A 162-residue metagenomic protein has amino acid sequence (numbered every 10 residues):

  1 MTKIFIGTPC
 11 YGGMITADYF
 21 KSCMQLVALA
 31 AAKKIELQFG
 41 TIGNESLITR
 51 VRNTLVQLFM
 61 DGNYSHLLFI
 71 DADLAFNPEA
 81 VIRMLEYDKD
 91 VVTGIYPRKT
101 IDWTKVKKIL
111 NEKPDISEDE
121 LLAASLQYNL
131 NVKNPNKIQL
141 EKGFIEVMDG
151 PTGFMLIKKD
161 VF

Functional and structural regions predicted by a protein language model:
M1-R50: N-proximal low-complexity "stem/linker" segments adjacent to membrane-targeting elements
Y11-G13, I42, L74, V81 (+1 more regions): Residue-level marker for beta-strand->alpha-helix junctions and adjacent short loops that shape enzyme
L37, S65, D90: Conserved acidic residues
N53-H66: Active-site nucleotide-sugar/metal-binding loop of Leloir-type enzymes
V56, N77-F162: Conserved catalytic core of nucleotide-sugar-dependent glycosyltransferases
N63-N77: Short beta-strand-to-loop acidic/aromatic patch adjacent to the donor-nucleotide binding site
